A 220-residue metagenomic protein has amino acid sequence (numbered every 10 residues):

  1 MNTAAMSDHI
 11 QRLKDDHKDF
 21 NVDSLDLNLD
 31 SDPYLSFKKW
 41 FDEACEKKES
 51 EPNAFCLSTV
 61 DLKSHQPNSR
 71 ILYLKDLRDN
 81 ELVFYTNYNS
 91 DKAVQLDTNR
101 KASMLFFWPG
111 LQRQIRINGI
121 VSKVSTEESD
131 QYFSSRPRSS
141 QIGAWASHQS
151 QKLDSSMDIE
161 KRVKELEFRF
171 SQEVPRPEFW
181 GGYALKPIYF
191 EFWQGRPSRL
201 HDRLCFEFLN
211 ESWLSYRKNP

Functional and structural regions predicted by a protein language model:
M1-P220: Binding-site signature for planar aromatic cofactors or substrates
